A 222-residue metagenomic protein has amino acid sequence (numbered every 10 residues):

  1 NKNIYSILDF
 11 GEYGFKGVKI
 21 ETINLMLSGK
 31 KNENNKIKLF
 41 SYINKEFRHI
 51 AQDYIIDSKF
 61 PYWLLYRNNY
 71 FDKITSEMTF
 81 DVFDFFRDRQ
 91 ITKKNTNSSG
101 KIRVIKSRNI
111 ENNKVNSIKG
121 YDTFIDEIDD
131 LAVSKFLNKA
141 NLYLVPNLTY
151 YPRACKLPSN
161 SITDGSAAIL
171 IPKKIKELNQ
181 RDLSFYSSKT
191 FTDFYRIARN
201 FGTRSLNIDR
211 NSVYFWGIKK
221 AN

Functional and structural regions predicted by a protein language model:
N1-D84: Signature of N6-adenine DNA methyltransferases within the class I
N69-N222: Polybasic, glycine- and aromatic-enriched phosphate-binding surface used to engage nucleic acids
